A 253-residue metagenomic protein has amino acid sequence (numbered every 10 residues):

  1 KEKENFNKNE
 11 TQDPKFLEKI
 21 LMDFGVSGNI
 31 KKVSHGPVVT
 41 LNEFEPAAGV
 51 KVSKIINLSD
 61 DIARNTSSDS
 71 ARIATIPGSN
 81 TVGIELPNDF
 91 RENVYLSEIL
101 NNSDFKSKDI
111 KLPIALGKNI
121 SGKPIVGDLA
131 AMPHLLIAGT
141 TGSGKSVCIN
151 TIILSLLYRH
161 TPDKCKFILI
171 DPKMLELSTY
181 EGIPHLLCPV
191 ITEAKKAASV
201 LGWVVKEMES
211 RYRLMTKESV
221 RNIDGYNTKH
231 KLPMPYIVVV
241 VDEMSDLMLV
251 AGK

Functional and structural regions predicted by a protein language model:
K1, I76-T81, E85, D104-V220 (+1 more regions): P-loop NTPase catalytic phosphate-binding loop
K1-L136, C148: N-terminal "pre-motor" subdomain/linker immediately upstream of P-loop NTPase catalytic cores
N222-G225: A detector of tandemly repeated sequence units and domain arrays
T228: Acidic pyrophosphate-coordinating catalytic loop
